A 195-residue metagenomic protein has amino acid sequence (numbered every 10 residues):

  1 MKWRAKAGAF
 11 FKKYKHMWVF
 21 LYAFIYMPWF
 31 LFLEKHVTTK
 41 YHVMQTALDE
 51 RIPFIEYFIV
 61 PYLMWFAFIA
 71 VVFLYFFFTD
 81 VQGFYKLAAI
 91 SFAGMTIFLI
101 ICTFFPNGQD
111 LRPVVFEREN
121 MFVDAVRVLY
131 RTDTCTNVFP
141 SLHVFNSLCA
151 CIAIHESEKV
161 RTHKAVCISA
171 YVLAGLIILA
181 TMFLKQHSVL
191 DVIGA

Functional and structural regions predicted by a protein language model:
K2-I69, E117-R118, V126: N-terminal transmembrane-helix/juxtamembrane module of multi-pass inner/ER membrane proteins
F24, P61-F68, L142-C149, I193-G194: Membrane-embedded alpha-helical segments of multi-pass membrane proteins, especially the transmembrane helices
M27-W29, M95-T103, V172-M182: Aromatic-anchored segments of alpha-helical transmembrane domains
E34-L48, F77-A165: Membrane-interface loops
F68-V72, L148-A153, V172-A180: Hydrophobic, membrane-inserted alpha-helices
R112-F116, C135-F139, L176-A195: Interfacial helix-loop-helix junctions of multi-pass membrane proteins
T162-G175: Short hydrophobic alpha-helices at membrane interfaces in multi-pass membrane enzymes
